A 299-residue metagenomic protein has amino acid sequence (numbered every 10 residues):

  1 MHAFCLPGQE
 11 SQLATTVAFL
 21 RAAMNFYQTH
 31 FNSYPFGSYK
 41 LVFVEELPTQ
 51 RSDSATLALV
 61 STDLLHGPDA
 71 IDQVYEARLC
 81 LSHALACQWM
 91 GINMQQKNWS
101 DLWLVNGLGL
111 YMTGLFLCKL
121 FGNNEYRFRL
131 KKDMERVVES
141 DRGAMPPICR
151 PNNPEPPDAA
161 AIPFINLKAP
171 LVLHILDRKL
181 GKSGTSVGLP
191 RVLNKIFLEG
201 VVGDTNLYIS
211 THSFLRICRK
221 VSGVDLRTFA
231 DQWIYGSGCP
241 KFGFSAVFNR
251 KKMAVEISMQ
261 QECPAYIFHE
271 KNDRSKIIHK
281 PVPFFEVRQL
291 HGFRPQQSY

Functional and structural regions predicted by a protein language model:
A3-E270: Hydrophobic alpha-helical and helix-loop surface patches within well-folded domains that function as non-catalytic
M145, C263, K280-V282, R294: Intrinsic-disorder/low-complexity coil detector
F164-L167, F284-H291: Short, compositionally biased segments
I267-V287: Short coil-to-beta strand junction motifs in C2/discoidin
L290-Y299: Solvent-exposed beta-strand/loop surfaces of large extracellular or lumenal domains
